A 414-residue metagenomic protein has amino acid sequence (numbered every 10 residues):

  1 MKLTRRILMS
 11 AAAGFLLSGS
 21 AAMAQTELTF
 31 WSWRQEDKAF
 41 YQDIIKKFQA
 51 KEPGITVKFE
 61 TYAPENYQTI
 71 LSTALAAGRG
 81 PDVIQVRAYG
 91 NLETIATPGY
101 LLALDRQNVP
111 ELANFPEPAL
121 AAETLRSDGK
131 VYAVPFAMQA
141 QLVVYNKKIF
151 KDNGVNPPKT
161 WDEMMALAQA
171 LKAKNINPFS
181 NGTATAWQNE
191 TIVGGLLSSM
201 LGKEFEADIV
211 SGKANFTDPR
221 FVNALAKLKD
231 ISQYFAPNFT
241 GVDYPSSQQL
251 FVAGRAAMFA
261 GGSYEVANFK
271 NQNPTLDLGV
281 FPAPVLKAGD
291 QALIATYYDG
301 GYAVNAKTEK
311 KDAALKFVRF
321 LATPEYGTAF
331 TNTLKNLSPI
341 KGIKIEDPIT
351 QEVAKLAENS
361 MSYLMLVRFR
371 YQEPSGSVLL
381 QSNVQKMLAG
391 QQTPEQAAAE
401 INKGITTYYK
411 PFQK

Functional and structural regions predicted by a protein language model:
Q25-Q35, I55-E60, V83, Y132 (+1 more regions): Short, well-ordered beta-strand elements
K46, A50-K51, A77, N153 (+5 more regions): Extracytoplasmic/periplasmic substrate-recognition and gating elements
K47-P118, K148-K159, L250, G254 (+4 more regions): Extracytoplasmic "Venus flytrap"/periplasmic binding protein-like
R87-Q141, M165, L171, I192-G194 (+3 more regions): Hinge/lid segment of periplasmic solute-binding proteins
L92-Y100, A119-P157, T183-I209, Y297-N305 (+1 more regions): Periplasmic solute-binding protein
D105-E117, T183, M200-N223, N271-N273 (+3 more regions): Short, solvent-exposed loop/beta-turn-alpha elements that line the ligand-binding surface or hinge of extracytoplasmic
R126, L334-P339, A354-T407: C-terminal capping/gating helix-and-loop segments adjacent to ligand/active sites or protein-protein/ligand interfaces
A168-L171, V210-T240: Glycine-centered hinge/linker elements that transmit conformational signals in sensory and ligand-binding systems
